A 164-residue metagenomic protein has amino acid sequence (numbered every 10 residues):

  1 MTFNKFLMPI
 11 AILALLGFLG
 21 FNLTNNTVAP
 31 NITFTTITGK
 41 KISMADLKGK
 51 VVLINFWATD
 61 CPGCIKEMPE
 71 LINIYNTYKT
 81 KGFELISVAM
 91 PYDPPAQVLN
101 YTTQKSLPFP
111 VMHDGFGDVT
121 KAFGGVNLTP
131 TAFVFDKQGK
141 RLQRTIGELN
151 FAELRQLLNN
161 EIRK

Functional and structural regions predicted by a protein language model:
M1-T35, K164: N-terminal targeting signals for export/organelle localization
M44-P62, L71: Short active-site neighborhood of thiol/selenol oxidoreductases, capturing the structured segment around
K48-K50, T80, P108: Active-site acidic short loop of glycosyltransferases
V51-V52, F83, P130: Alpha/beta-hydrolase fold active-site loops
L53-N55, S87-A89, F133-V134: Hydrophobic beta-strand core positions in alpha/beta domains
I65-K105, G115-K121: Structural microenvironment flanking redox-active thiols in thiol-disulfide oxidoreductases
N100-P108, H113-N159: Thiol/disulfide oxidoreductase modules built on the thioredoxin-like
